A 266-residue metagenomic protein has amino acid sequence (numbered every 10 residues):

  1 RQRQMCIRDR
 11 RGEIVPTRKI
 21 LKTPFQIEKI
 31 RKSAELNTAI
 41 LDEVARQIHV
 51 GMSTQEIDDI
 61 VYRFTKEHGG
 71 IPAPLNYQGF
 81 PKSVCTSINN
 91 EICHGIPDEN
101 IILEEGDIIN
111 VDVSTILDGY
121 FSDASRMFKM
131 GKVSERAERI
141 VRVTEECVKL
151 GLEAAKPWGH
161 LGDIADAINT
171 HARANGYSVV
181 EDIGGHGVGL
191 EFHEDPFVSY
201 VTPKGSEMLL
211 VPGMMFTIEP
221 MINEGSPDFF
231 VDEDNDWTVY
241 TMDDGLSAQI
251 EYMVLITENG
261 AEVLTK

Functional and structural regions predicted by a protein language model:
Q2-I7: Short, small-residue-biased leader/transition segments that mark boundaries at the very start of proteins
R11-K19: Intrinsic disorder at enzyme termini
K19-D123: Extended, compositionally biased flexible segments
L21, I48, L103, A155-K156 (+2 more regions): Hydrophobic beta-strand core residues of beta-sandwich domains
S87-Y120, D195-I250, T257: Acidic/histidine-enriched ion/cofactor-binding microenvironments in catalytic or ligand-binding pockets
I116-S122, K129, V133-L209, M215-P227: Conserved, well-structured core segments that form or line functional sites
K129-G151, N235-A261: Short peripheral tails and domain-boundary helices/loops at the edges of structured domains
